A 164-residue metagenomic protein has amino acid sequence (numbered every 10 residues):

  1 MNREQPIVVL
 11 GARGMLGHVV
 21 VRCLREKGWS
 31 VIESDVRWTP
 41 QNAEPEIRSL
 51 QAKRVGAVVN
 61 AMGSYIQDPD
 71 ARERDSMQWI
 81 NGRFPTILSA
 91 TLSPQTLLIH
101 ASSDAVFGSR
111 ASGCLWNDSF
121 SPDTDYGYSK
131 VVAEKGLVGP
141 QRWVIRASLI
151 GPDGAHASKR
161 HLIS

Functional and structural regions predicted by a protein language model:
N2-E26: N-terminal Rossmann NAD(P)H-binding glycine-rich loop of SDR-like oxidoreductase domains
L10, S34, A61-M62, L98-D104 (+1 more regions): SDR active-site strand-loop-helix element
S30-P40: A short beta-strand-loop structural module common to alpha/beta enzyme folds
P40-I80: NAD(P)H-binding glycine-rich loop region in Rossmannoid oxidoreductase-like domains and their noncatalytic homologs
D68-D75, S109-S112, A155-H156: Conserved catalytic-core motifs of eukaryotic protein kinase domains, centered on the activation segment
R72, S76-F84, W116, F120 (+2 more regions): Glycine-rich NAD(P)-binding loop of the Rossmann-fold in SDR/ketoreductase-type enzymes
T86-S121: Conserved Rossmann-fold NAD(P)-dependent oxidoreductase catalytic core, especially the SDR/UDP-sugar
K135-S164: NAD(P)-dependent short-chain dehydrogenase/reductase
